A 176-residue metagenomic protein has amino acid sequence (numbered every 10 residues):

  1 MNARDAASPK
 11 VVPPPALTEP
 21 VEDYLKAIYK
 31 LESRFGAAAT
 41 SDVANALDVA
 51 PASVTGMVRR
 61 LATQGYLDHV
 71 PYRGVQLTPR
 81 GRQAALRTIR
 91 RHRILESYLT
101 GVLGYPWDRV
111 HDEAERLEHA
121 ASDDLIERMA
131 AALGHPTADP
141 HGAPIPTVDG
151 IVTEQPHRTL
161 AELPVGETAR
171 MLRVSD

Functional and structural regions predicted by a protein language model:
M1-D48: Extreme N-terminal segment that seeds HTH/winged-HTH DNA-binding domains in transcriptional regulators
Y24, V43, V54-Q64: Basic amphipathic alpha-helical segments that dock to polyanions
T40, V58, E96: Helix-turn-helix DNA-binding elements, focusing on the entry/boundary residues of the two helices that contact DNA
A52, D108: Key DNA-contact positions within bacterial/archaeal DNA-binding proteins
A62-Y72: A short, conserved structural fragment
R73-H92: Basic, amphipathic "hinge/linker" alpha-helix immediately C-terminal to the N-terminal HTH DNA-binding motif
E118-D176: Mid-protein regulatory/catalytic core that forms ligand/cofactor-binding pockets and protein-protein interaction
